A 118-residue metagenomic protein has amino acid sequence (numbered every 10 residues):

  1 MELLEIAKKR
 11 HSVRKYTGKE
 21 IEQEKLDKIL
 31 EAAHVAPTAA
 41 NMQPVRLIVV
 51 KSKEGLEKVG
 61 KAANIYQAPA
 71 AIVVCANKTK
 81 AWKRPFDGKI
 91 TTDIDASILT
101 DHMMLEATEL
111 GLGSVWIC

Functional and structural regions predicted by a protein language model:
M1-K25: Specificity-determining recognition surfaces
K19, V49, C118: Active-site-adjacent beta-strand anchor residues
K25-E31, V35-L99: Glycine/small-residue-rich phosphate/adenosyl-binding loop
A71-V73, H102-M104, W116: Short, hydrophobic/aromatic-rich beta-strand segments within well-structured domains
L105-E109: Short hydrophobic alpha-helices that are characteristic scaffold elements of the AMP-binding
L112-C118: GST superfamily/GST-like fold recognition
